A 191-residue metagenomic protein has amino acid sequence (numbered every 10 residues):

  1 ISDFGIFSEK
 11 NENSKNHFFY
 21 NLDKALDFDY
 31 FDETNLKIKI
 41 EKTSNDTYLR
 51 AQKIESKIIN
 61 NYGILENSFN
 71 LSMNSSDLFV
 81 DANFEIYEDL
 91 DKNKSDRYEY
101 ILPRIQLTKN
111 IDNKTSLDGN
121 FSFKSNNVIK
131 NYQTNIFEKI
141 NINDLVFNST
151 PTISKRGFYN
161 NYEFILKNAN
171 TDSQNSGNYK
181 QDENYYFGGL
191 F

Functional and structural regions predicted by a protein language model:
I1-F191: Outer-membrane beta-barrel proteins and related beta-barrel translocases across Gram-negative bacteria
